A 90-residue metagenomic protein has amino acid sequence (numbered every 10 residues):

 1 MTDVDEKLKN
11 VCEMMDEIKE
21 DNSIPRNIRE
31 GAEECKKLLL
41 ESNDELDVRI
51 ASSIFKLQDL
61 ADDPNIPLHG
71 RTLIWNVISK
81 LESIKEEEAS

Functional and structural regions predicted by a protein language model:
M1-S90: Peripheral, non-catalytic segments of secretory and membrane proteins
